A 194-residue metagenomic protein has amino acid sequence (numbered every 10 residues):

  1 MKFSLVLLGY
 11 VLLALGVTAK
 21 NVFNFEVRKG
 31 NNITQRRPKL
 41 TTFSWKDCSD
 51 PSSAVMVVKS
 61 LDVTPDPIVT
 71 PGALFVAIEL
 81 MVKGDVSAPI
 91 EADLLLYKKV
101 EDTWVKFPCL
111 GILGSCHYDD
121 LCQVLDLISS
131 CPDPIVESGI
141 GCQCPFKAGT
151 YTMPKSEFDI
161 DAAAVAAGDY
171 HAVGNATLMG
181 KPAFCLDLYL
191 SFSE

Functional and structural regions predicted by a protein language model:
K2-Y10, L15-E194: N-terminal onset of structured domains
